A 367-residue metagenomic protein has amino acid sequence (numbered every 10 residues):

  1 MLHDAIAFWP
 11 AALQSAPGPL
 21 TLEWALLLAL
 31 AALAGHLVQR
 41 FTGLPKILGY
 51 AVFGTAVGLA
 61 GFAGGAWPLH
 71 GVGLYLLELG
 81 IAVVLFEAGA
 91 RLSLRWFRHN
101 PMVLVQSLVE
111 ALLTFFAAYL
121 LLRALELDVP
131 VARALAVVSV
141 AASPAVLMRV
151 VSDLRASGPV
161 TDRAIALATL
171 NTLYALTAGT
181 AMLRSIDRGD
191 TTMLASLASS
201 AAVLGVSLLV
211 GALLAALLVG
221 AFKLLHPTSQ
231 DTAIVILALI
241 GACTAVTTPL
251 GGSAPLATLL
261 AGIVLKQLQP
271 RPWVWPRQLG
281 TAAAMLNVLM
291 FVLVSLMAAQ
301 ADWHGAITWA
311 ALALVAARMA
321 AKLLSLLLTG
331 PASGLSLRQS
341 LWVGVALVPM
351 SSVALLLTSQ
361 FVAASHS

Functional and structural regions predicted by a protein language model:
M1-S367: Transmembrane helical cores of multi-pass secondary ion antiporters/exchangers
